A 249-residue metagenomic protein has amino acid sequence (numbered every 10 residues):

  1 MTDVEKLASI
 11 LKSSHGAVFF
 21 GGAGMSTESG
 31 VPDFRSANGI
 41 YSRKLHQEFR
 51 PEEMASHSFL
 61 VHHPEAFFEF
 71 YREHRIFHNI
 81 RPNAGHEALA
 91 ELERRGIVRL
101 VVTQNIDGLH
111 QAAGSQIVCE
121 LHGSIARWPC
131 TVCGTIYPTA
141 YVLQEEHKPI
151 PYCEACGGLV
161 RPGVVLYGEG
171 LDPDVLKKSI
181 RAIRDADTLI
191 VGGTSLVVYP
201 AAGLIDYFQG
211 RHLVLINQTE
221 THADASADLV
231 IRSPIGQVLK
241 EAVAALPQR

Functional and structural regions predicted by a protein language model:
M1-R249: Conserved catalytic core of sirtuin-type NAD+-dependent deacylases
